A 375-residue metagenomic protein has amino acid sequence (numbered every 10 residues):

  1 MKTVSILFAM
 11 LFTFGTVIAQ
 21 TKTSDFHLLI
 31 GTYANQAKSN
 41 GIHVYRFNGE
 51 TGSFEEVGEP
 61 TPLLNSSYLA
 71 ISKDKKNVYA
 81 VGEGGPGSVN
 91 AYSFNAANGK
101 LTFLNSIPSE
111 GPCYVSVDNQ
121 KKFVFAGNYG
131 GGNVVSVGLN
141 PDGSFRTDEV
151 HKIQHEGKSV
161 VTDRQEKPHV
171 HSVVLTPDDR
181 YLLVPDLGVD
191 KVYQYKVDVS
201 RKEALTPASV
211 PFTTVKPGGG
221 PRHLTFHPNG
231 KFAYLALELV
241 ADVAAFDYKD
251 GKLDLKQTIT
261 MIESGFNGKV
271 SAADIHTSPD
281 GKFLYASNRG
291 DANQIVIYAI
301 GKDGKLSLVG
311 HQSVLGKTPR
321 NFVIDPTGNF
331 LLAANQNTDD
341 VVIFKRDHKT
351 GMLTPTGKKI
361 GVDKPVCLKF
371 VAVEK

Functional and structural regions predicted by a protein language model:
M1-D25: Bacterial Sec-dependent N-terminal signal peptides
Q20-F47: An edge-strand/N-cap motif at the start of beta-rich repeat modules
Y33-N35, E83-G85, Y129-G131, L139 (+7 more regions): Short loop/turn segments immediately following the C-termini of beta-strands
K38, L63-D74, S109-Q120, E156-D179 (+4 more regions): Beta-rich, blade/repeat-based domains predominating in secreted/periplasmic proteins but also intracellular
R46-G52, Y92-G99, V137-R146, Y195-A204 (+3 more regions): Short loop/turn segments immediately following beta-strands, especially the blade-tip and inter-blade linker loops
E55-T61, T102-I107, H151, G157-D163 (+4 more regions): A short beta-strand motif characteristic of beta-propeller blades
G99-S172: Asp-box/WD-like beta-propeller blade repeats and closely related beta-sheet repeat scaffolds
